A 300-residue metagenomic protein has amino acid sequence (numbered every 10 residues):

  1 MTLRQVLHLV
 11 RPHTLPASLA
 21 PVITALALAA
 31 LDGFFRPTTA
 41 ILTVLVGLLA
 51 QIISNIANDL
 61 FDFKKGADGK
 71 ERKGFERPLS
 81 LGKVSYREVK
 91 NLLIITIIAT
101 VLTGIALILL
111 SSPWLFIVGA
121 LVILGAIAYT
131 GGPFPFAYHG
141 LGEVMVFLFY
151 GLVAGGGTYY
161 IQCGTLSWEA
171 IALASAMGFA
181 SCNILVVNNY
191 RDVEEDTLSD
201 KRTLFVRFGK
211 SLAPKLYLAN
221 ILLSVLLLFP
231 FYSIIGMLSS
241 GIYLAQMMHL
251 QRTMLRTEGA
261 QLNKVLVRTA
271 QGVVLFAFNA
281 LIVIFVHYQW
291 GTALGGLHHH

Functional and structural regions predicted by a protein language model:
M1-L42, V46, P133-F134, H139: Topogenic membrane-insertion module of multi-pass membrane proteins
P16-A25, V144-Y159, V206-K210, V267-A280: Small-residue-rich segments of transmembrane alpha-helices in multi-pass membrane proteins, especially helix faces
V22, D32-L60, F116-L124, S167-V187: Membrane-embedded alpha-helical segments that form the functional core of polytopic membrane enzymes, especially those
L49-K73, C182-F205: Acidic (Asp/Glu-rich) catalytic motifs at the cytosolic membrane interface
K70-P113, K201-I235, Q271-V274: Multi-pass membrane catalytic core of lipid/isoprenoid biosynthesis enzymes
R77-T165: Intramembrane alpha-helical segments
V146-V193, S211-P214, A293: Functional transmembrane core segments of multi-pass inner-membrane proteins
S233-A293: Extended hydrophobic alpha-helices typical of membrane-associated regions
